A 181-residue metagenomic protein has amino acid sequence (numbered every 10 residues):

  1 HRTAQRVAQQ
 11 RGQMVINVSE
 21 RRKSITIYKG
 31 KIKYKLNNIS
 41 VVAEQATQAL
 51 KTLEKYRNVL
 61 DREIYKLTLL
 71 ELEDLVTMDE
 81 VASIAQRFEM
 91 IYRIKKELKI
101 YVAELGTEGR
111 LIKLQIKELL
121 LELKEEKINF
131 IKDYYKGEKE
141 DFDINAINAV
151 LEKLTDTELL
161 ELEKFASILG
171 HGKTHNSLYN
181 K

Functional and structural regions predicted by a protein language model:
H1-K164: Divalent-cation
T155-K181: C-terminal accessory/binding modules appended to enzymatic or scaffolding proteins
